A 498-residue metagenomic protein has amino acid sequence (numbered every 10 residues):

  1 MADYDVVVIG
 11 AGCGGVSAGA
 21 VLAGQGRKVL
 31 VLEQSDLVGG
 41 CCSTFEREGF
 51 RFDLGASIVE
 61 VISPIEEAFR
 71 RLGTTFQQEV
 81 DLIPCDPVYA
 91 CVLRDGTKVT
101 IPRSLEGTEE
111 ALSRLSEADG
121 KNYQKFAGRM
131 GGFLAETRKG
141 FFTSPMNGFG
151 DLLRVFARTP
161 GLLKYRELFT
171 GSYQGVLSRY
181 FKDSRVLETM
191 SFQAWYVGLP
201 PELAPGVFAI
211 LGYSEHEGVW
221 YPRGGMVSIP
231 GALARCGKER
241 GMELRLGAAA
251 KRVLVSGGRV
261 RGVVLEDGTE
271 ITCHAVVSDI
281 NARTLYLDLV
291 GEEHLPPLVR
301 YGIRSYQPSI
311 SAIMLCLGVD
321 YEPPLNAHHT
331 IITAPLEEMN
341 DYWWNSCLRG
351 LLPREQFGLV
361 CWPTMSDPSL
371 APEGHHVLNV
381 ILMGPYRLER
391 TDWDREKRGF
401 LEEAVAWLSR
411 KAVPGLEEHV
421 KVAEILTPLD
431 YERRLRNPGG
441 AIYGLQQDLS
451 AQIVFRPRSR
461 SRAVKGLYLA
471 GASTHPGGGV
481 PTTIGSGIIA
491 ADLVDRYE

Functional and structural regions predicted by a protein language model:
A2-R138: N-terminal glycine-rich phosphate/pyrophosphate-binding loop and immediately adjacent elements
A56, A472-V494: A conserved FAD-binding loop/helix module that cradles the flavin
R94-L203: Rossmann-like flavin
D183-V197, P353-C361, P414-P476: A glycine-rich dinucleotide-binding beta-alpha-beta segment and adjacent secondary-structure elements that constitute
I210-V260, V264: Helical element adjacent to the flavin cofactor pocket in flavoenzyme catalytic cores
Y221, K251-P372: Mid-domain catalytic core of redox enzymes that form a hydrophobic substrate pocket/lid adjacent to a catalytic redox
V255, D495-E498: Active-site-proximal substrate-binding core of FAD-dependent oxidoreductases
D320-E432: C-terminal segments that line or cap access tunnels to active or ligand-binding sites in enzymes and enzyme-associated
